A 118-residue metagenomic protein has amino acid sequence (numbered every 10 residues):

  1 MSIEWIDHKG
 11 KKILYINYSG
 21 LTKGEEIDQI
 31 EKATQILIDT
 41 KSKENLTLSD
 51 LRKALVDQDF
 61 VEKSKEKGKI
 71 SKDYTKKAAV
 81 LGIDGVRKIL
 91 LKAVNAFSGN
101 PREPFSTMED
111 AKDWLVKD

Functional and structural regions predicted by a protein language model:
M1-D118: Amphipathic, Lys/Arg-enriched alpha-helical "gate/interface" segment within cytosolic domains that mediates
